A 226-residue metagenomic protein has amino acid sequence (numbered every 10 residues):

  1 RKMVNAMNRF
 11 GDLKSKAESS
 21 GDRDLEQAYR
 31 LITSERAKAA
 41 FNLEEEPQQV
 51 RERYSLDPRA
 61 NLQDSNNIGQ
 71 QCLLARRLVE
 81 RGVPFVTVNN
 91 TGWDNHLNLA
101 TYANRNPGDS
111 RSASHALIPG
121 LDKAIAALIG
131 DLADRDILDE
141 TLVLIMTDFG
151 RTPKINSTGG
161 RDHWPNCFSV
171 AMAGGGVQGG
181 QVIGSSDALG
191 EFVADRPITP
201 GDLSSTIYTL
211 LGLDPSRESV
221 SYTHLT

Functional and structural regions predicted by a protein language model:
R1-L225: Ligand-binding pockets and gating/stacking loops
